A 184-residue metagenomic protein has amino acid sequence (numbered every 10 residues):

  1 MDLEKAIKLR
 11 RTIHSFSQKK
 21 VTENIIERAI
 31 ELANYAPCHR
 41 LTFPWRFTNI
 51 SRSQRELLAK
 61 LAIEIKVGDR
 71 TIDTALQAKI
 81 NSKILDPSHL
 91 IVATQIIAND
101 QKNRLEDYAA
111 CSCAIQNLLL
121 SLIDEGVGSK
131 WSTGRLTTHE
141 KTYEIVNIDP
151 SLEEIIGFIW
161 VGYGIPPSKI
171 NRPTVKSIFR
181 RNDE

Functional and structural regions predicted by a protein language model:
M1-P87, E184: N-terminal amphipathic, basic helical "cap/leader" segment at the start of enzyme domains
K5-T12, S151-E184: C-terminal helix-cap and adjacent tail motif
S17, I96-K102, N182: Helix-biased detector of long, well-ordered alpha-helical tracts
A33, I91, I97-I145: Small-aliphatic-rich amphipathic alpha-helix that forms the alpha element of a beta-alpha
N49-S51, V92, W160: Short, well-ordered beta-strand micro-motif
R52-L57, I63-E64, I97-N99, E140 (+1 more regions): Short, charged/polar surface micro-motifs in flexible loops or helix N-caps
I65-K66, I148-P150: Short, hinge-like loop/turn segments at secondary-structure boundaries
S88-I91, G157: Structural motif
